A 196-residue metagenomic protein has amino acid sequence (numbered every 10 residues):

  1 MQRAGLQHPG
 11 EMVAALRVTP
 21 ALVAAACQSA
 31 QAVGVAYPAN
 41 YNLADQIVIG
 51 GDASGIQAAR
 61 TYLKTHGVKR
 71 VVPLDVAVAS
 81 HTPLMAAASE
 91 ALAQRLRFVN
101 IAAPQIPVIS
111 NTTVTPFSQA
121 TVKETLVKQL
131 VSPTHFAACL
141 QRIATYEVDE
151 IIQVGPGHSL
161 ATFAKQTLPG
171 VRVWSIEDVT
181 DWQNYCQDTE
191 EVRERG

Functional and structural regions predicted by a protein language model:
M1-E124, K128-P133, T162: Alpha/beta catalytic cores of group-transfer enzymes, especially the acyltransferase/condensing modules of polyketide
R97-G196: Acyltransferase/transacylase module recognition
